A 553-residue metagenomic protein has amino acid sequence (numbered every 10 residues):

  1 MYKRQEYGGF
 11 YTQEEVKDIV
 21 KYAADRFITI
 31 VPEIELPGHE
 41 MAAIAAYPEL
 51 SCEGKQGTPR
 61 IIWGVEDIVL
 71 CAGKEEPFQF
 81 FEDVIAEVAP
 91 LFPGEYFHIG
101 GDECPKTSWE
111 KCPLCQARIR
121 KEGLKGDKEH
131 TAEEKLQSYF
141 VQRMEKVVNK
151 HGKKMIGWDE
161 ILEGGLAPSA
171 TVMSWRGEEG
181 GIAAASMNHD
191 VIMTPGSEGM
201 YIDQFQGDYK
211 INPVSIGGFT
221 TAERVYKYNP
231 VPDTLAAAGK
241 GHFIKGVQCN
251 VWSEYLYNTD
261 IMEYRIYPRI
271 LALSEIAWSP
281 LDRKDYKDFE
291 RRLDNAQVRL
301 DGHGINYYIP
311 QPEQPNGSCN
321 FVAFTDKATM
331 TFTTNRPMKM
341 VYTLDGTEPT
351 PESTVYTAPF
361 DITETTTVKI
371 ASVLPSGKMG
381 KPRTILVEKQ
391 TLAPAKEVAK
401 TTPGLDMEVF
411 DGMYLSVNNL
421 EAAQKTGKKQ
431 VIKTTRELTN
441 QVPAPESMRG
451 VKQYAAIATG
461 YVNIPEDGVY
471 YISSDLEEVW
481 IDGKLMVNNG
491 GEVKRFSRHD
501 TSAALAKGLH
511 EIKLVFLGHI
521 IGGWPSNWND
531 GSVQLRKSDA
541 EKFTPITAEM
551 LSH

Functional and structural regions predicted by a protein language model:
K3-K153: Substrate-binding cleft of carbohydrate-active enzyme catalytic domains
G9-K17, A24, I34, G64 (+16 more regions): Conserved structured core elements
D18, K74-Y96, E103, R120-M340 (+1 more regions): Substrate-binding groove of N-acetylhexosamine-processing glycoside hydrolases
A24-T29, L36, M41, C71 (+5 more regions): Domain-scale activation on soluble regions of proteins
E33-H39, D102-C104, E160-E163, W175-G177 (+7 more regions): An acidic- and aromatic-residue-enriched active-site/binding cleft used to recognize and process polar
E35, M41-A46, W109-K111, A183-A184 (+5 more regions): Short, solvent-exposed loop/turn and secondary-structure capping segments
A46-S51, P113-E122, V172, G207-K210 (+2 more regions): Short secondary-structure boundary/capping segments
K284, E290-V409, M413-G460, V469 (+5 more regions): Short, compositionally stereotyped local motifs that mark structural "simplifiers"
